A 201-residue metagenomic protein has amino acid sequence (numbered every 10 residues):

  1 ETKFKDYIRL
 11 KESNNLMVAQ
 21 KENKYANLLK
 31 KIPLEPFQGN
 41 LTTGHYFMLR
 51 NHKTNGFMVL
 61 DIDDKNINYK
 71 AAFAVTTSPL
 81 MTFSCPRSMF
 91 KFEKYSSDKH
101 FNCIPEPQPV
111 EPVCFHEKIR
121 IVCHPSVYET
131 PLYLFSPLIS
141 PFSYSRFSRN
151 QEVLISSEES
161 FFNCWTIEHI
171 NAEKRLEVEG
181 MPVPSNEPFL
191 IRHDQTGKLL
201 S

Functional and structural regions predicted by a protein language model:
E1-S201: Lectin-like carbohydrate-binding module/patch detector with strong preference for beta-trefoil
